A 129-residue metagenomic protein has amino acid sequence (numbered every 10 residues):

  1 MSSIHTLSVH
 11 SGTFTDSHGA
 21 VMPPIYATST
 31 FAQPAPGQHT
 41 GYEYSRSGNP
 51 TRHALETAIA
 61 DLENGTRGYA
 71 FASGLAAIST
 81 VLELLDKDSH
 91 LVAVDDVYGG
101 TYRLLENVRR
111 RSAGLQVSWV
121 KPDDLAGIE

Functional and structural regions predicted by a protein language model:
M1-I25: Short conserved active-site loop signatures built around small residues
S11, S29, P122: Active-site donor-binding loop signature of nucleotide-sugar glycosyltransferases
A27, Y69-F71, A93-V94, W119-K121: General beta-strand structural signal in soluble alpha/beta enzymes
T30-S79, E83-L84, G100-V108: Conserved N-terminal alpha-helix of the aminotransferase class I/II PLP-enzyme fold
N64-G65, H90, G127: Well-ordered alpha/beta subsegment
G74-L75, V97-Y98, P122-L125: Short glycine-enriched loops at secondary-structure junctions
L84-T101, V120: Conserved PLP-anchoring active-site segment centered on the Schiff-base-forming lysine
E106-E129: PLP-dependent aminotransferase-class I/II
